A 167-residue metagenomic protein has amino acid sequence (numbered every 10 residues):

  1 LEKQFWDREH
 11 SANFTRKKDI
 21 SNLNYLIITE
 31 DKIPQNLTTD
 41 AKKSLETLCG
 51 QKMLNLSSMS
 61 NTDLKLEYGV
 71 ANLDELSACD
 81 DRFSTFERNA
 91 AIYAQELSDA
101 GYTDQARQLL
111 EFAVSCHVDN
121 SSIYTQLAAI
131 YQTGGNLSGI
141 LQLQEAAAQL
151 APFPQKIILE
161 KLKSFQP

Functional and structural regions predicted by a protein language model:
L1-T85, P167: N-terminal alpha-helical interaction modules that lie
N89-A90, Y124: TPR repeat positional signature
I92-Y93, L127: Structural register within alpha-helical repeat arrays
E96-L97, I130-Y131: Residue at a conserved register position within TPR or TPR-like alpha-solenoid repeats
T103, N136-L137: TPR-repeat structural position
H117-V118, P152: Short coil turns that delineate tetratricopeptide repeat
S122-I123, K156-I158: TPR alpha-solenoid repeat register
